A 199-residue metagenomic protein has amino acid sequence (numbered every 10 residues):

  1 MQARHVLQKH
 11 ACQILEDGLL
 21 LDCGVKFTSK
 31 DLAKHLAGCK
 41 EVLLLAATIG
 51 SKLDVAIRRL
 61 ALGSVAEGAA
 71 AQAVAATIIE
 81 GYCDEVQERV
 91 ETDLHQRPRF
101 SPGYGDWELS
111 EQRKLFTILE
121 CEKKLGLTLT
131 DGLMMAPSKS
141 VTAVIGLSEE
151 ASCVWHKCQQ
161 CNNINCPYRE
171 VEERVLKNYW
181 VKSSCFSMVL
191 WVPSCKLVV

Functional and structural regions predicted by a protein language model:
M1-A71, W180-F186: Active-site helix-to-loop segments that bind/position phosphate- or nucleotide-bearing substrates and donors across
M1-F27, T92-V189: Compositionally biased, low-complexity/repeat regions
A61-W107: Long, amphipathic alpha-helical coupling/dimerization segments that relay conformational signals between
L197: Cationic, low-complexity basic patches in intrinsically disordered or flexible, solvent-exposed regions
